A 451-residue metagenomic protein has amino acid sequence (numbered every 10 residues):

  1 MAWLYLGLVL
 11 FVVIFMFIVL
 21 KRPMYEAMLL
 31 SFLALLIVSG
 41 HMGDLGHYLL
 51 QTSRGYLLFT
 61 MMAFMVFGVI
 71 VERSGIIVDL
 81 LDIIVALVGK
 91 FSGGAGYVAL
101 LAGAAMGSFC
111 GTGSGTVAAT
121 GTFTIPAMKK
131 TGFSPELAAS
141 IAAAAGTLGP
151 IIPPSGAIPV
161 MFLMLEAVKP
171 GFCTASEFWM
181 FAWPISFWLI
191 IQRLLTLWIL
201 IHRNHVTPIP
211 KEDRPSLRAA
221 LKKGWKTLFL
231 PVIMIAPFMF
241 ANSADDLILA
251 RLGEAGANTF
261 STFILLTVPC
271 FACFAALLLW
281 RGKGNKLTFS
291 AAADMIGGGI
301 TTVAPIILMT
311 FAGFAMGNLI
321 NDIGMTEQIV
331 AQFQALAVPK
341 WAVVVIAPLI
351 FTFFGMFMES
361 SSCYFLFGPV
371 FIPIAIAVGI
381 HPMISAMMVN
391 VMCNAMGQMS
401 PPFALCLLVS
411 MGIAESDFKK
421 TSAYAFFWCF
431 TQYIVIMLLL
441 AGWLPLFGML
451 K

Functional and structural regions predicted by a protein language model:
M1-F64, I70-R73, V78-D82, I199-I209 (+1 more regions): N-terminal alpha-helical transmembrane segments of multi-pass membrane transport and channel/translocase proteins
A2-G7, P170-T301, M411-V435, L439-K451: Long, contiguous bundles of hydrophobic transmembrane helices that form the permeation core of multi-pass
L4-L8, E26-L29, L58, M62 (+10 more regions): Hydrophobic alpha-helical transmembrane segments
L8-M16, L33, I37, M62 (+12 more regions): Generic alpha-helical transmembrane segments of integral inner-membrane proteins, especially permease/transport modules
M16-L29, T131, P135-E136, G284 (+1 more regions): Membrane-helix interface "capping/anchor" motifs
G40-A127, L287-V378: Membrane-embedded alpha-helical segments and adjacent helix-loop junctions characteristic of multi-pass solute
G75-I76, K90-G93, P126-A138, M164-C173 (+1 more regions): Juxtamembrane helix-boundary/capping and inter-helix hinge elements in multi-pass membrane proteins
G93-S108, T131-G149, C173-F181, F187 (+3 more regions): Alpha-helical transmembrane segments of multi-pass membrane proteins
